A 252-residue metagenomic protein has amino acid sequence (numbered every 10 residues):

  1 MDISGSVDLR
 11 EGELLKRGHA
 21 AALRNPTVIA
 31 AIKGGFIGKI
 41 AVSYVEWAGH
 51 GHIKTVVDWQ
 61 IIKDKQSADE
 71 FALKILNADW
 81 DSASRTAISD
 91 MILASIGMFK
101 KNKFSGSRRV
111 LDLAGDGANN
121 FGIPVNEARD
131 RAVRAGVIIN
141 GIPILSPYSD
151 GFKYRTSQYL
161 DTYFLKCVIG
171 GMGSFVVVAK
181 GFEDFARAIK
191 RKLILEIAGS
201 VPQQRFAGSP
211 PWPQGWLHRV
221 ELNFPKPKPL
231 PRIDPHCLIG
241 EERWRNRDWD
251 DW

Functional and structural regions predicted by a protein language model:
M1-R10, V42, D58, K74-R85 (+3 more regions): Second-shell loop/turn segments in exported
M1-S4, S95, S107-F121, A128 (+2 more regions): DG-centered beta-turn motif at the end of beta-strands
M1-V56, M91-S95, V110-A114, I142: Von Willebrand factor
R17-V28, G49, L76, W80 (+7 more regions): Sec-exported extracytoplasmic/periplasmic mature domains
I32, A118-K166: VWA/integrin I-like adhesion module and closely mimicked acidic/polar interface patches used
G35-K74, G151-K166: Short beta-strand-loop
K54, Q66-R109, G141-F152, Y159 (+1 more regions): Von Willebrand factor
I144-Q203: Von Willebrand factor A/integrin I-like adhesion domains
